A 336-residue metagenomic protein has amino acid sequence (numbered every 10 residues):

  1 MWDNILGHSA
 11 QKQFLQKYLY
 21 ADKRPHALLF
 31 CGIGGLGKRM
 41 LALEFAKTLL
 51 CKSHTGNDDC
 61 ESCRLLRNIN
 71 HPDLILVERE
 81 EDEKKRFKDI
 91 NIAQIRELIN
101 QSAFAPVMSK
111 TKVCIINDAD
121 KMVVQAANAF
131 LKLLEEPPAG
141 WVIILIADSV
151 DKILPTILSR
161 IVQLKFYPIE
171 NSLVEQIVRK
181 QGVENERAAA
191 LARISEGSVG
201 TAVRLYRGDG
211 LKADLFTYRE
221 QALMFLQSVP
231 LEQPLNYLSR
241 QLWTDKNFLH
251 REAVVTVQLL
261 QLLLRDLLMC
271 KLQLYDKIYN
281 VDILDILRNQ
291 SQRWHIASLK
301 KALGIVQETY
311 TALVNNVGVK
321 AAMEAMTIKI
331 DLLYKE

Functional and structural regions predicted by a protein language model:
M1-Q125, S291: Clamp-loader machinery-focused feature within the broader ASCE/P-loop NTPase space
M1-T48, L65, A139-W141, S149-L259 (+2 more regions): Charged, glycine-rich active-site and insertion segments that engage polyanionic ligands
N100, K132, P155, S159: Conserved adenine-binding aromatic site and its adjacent loop/helix in ATP-hydrolyzing domains
N117-D118, L145-V150: A short beta-strand-to-loop transition that corresponds to the Sensor-1 phosphate-sensing loop of AAA+ P-loop ATPases
V123-K132, L313-A321: A short, hydrophobic/aromatic-rich structural module that often spans a beta strand with its adjoining loop
N128-L145: Conserved catalytic/switch belt of AAA+ P-loop NTPases
